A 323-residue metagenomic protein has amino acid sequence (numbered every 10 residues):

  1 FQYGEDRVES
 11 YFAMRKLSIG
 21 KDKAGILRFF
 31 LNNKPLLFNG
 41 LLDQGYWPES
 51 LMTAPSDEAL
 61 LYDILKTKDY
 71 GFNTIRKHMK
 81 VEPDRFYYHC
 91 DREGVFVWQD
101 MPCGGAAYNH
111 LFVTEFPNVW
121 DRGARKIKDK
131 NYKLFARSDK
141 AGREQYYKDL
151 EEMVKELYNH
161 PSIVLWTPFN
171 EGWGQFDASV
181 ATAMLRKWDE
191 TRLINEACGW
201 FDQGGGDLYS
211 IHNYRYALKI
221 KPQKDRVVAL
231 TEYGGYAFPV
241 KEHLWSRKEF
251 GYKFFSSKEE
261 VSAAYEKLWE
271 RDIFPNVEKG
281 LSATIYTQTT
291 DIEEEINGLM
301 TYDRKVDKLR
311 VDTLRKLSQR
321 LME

Functional and structural regions predicted by a protein language model:
F1-T67, R320: N-terminal carbohydrate-binding accessory modules
I64-K66, T74-T313, L317-S318: Substrate-binding/catalytic cleft of secreted carbohydrate-active enzymes, primarily glycoside hydrolases
Y70: Active-site charged/polar residues at nucleotide-handling catalytic sites that mediate phosphoryl, nucleotidyl
